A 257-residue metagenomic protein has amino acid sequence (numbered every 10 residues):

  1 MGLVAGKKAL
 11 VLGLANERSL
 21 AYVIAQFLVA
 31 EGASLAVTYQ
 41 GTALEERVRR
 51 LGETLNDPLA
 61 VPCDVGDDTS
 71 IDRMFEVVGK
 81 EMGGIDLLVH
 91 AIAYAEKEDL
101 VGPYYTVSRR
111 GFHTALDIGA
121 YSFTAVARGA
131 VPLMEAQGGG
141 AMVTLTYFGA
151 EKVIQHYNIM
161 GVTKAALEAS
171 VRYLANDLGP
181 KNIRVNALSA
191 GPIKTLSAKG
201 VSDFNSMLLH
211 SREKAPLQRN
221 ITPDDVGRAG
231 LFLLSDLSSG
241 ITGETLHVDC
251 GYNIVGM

Functional and structural regions predicted by a protein language model:
G2-V37: Canonical Rossmann dinucleotide-binding motif of NAD(H)/NADP(H)-dependent dehydrogenases/reductases, specifically
G13-S19, A93-V131, E135-P180, P192-K194 (+2 more regions): Catalytic loop of short-chain dehydrogenase/reductase
V29, G83, E135-A136, N176-K181 (+3 more regions): A short hydrophobic alpha-helix cap/turn motif
R49, I159, P180, A190-A215 (+2 more regions): A glycine/serine/threonine-rich, flexible loop-to-helix segment that serves as the NAD(P) cofactor-binding "lid"
G52-T69: Rossmann-fold cofactor-recognition segment
G179, R184, I241-G243: Short, small/polar-rich loop/turn modules that mediate ligand/substrate recognition or access, typified
A215-V226, L237: A conserved structural motif in NAD(P)-dependent oxidoreductases
L231, T242-M257: Short C-terminal tail/terminal secondary-structure segment of NAD(P)H-dependent dehydrogenase/reductase domains
